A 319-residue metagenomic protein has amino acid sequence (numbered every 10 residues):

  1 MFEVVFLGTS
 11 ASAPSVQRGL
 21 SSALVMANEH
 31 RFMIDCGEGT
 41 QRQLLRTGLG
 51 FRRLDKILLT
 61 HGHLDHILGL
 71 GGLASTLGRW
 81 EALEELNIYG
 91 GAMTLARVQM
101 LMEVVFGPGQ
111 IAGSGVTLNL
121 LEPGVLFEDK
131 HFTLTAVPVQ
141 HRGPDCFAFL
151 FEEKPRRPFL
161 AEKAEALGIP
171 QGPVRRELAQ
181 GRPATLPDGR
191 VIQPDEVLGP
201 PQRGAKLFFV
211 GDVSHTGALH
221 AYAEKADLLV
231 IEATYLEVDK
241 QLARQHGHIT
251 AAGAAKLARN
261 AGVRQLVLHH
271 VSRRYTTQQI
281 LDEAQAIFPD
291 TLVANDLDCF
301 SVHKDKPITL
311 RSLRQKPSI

Functional and structural regions predicted by a protein language model:
M1-T47, E85, A148-F151, G199-V210 (+1 more regions): Conserved beta-strand hairpin/beta-sheet module of binuclear metal-dependent hydrolase folds, prominently
V5, Y89, V116-L121, T135-V137 (+1 more regions): General small-molecule cofactor/ligand-binding pocket signal
V16, F132-F209, V213-A221, L228: Active-site-proximal loop/helix segment associated with metal-binding centers of metalloenzymes
N28, R53-L54, W80-E85, N260-V267: Short, surface-exposed connector motifs at secondary-structure boundaries
I34-G37, L54-G62, G91, F208-V213 (+3 more regions): Active-site neighborhood of phospho(di)ester-bond hydrolases with catalytic His/Asp-centered motifs
E38-Y89, L120: Active-site metal-binding motif and surrounding structural segment of the metallo-beta-lactamase
A82-L120: Active-site neighborhood of divalent metal-dependent phosphoester bond hydrolases
T216-I319: Binuclear metal-ion centers of metallo-dependent hydrolases, dominated by the metallo-beta-lactamase
